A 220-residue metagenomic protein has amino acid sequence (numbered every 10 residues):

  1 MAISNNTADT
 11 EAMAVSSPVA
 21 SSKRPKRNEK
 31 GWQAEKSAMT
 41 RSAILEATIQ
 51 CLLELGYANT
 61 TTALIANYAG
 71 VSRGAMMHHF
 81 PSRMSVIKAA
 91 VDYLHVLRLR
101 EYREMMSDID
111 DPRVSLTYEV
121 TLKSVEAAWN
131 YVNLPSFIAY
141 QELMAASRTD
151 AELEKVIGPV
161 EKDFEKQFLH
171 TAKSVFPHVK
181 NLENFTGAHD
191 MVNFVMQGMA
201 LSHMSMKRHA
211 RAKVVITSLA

Functional and structural regions predicted by a protein language model:
M1-M39, S205: N-terminal intrinsically disordered/low-complexity leader segments
Q33, T40-A43, A47, A188: N-terminal positioning helix adjacent to the helix-turn-helix/winged-helix DNA-binding module
A43, A47, C51-S85, A89: Helix-turn-helix
A43, A47-E54, E101-D108, A139-L143 (+1 more regions): Solvent-exposed, amphipathic alpha-helical segments
P81-S85, A89, R148, E152 (+2 more regions): Residues in soluble alpha-helical coiled-coils and helical-bundle/repeat scaffolds
A89, V96, R100-P135, A188-V192: Hydrophobic alpha-helical connector segments
L99-E104, N130-Q141, A151-H178, T217: Amphipathic alpha-helical packing segments from all-alpha helical-bundle domains
E154-G158, S174-A220: Hydrophobic/aromatic-rich alpha-helical bundle segments in the mid-to-C-terminal region
